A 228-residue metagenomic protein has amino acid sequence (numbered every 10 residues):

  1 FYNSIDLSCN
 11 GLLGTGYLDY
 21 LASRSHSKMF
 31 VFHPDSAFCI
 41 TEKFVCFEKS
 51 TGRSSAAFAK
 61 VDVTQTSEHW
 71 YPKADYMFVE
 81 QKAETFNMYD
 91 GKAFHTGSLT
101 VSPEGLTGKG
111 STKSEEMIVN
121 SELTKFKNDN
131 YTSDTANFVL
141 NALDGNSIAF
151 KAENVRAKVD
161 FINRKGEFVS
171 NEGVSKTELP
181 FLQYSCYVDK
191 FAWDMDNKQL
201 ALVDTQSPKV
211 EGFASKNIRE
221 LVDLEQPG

Functional and structural regions predicted by a protein language model:
F1-G228: Structural signature for solvent-exposed beta-strand/loop edge elements and short helix-capping sites, enriched
